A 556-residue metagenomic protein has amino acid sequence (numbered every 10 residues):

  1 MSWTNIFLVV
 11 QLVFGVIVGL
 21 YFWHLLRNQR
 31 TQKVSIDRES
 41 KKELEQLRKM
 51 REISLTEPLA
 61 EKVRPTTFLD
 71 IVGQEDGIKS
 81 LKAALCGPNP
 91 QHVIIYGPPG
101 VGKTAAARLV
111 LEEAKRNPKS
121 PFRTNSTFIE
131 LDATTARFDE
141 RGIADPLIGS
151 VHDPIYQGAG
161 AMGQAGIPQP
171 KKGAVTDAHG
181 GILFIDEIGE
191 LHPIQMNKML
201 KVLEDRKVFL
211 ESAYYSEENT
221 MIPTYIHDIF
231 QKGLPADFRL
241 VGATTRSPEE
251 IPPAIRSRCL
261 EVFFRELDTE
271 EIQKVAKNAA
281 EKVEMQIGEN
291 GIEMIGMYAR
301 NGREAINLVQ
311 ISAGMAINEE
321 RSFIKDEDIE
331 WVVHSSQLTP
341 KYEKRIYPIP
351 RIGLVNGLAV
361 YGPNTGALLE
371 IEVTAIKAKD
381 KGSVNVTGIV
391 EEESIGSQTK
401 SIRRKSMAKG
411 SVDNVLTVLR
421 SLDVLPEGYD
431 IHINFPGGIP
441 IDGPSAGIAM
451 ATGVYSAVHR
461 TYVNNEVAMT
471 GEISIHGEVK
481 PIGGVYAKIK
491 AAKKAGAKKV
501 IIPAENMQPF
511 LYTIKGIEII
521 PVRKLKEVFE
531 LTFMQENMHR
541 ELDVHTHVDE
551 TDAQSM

Functional and structural regions predicted by a protein language model:
I53-Y96, V415-R420: Pre-Walker A (pre-P-loop) alpha-helix and adjacent loop at the N terminus of AAA/AAA+ ATPase modules, a conserved
L81-L85, A144-I182, T224-Q231: Conserved alpha-helical scaffold flanking the Walker A/P-loop in AAA+ ATPase domains
L85-A136, L200: Walker A/P-loop
N117-R123, P248-A254, E261-F323, S421-D430 (+1 more regions): Conserved C-terminal "switch" segment of AAA+ ATPases
F138-I148, P170-E204, P248-S257: Conserved AAA+/SF3 P-loop NTPase catalytic/coupling segment centered on the Walker-B
H152, Y156, I194-G233: Conserved catalytic/switch belt of AAA+ P-loop NTPases
V309-Q310, M315-P340, K344, P503: Conserved C-terminal helix/linker of AAA+ ATPases
L369, A375-M556: Peripheral, non-AAA+ core regions of ATP-driven protein-machinery
